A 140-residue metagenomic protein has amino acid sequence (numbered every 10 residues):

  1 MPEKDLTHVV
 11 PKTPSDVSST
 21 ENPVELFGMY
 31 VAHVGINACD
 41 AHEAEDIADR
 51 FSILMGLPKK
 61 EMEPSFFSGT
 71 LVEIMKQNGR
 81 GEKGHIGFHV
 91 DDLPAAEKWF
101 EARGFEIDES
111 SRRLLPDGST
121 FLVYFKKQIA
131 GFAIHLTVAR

Functional and structural regions predicted by a protein language model:
M1, F51, S65-F66, F88: Generic low-polarity alpha-helical segments
M1-F27, K60-M62, L71-M75, E101-R140: Vicinal oxygen chelate
N22-A48: An N-terminal domain-start capping segment
M29, F67, G81-K83, G118-T120: Short, solvent-exposed coil/turn segments
Y30-D40, Q77-E101: Vicinal oxygen chelate
D40-H42, D92-P94, I129-G131, R140: Residues that cap or initiate secondary-structure elements
D40-M55, A96-G104: Amphipathic alpha-helical segments
E43-A44, K59, D92, V123: Residue-level preference for nonpolar/small residues embedded in alpha-helices
